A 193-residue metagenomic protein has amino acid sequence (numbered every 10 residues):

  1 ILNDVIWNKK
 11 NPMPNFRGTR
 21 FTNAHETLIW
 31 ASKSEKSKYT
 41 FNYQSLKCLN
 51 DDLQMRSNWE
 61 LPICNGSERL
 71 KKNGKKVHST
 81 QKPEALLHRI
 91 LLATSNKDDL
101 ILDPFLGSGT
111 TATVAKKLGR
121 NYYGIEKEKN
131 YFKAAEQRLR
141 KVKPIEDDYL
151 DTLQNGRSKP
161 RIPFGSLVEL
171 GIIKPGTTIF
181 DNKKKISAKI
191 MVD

Functional and structural regions predicted by a protein language model:
I1-A134: Core catalytic lobe of class I
K133-D193: PRPP-dependent phosphoribosyltransferase catalytic core
